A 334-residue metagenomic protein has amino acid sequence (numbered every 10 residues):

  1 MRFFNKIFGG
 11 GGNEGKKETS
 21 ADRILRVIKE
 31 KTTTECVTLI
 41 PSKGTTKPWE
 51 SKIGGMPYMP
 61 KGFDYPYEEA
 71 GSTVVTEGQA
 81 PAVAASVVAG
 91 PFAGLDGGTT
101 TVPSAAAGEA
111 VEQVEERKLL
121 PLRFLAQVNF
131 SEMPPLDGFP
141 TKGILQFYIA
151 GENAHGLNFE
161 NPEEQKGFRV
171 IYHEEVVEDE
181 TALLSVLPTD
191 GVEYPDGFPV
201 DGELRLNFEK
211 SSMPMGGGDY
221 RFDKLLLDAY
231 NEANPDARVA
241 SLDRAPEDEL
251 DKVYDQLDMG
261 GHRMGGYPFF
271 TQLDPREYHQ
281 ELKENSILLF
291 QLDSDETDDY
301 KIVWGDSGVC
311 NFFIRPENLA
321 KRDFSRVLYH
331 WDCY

Functional and structural regions predicted by a protein language model:
R2-Y334: Preference for intrinsically disordered or flexible, low-complexity segments and adjacent hinge/connector residues
